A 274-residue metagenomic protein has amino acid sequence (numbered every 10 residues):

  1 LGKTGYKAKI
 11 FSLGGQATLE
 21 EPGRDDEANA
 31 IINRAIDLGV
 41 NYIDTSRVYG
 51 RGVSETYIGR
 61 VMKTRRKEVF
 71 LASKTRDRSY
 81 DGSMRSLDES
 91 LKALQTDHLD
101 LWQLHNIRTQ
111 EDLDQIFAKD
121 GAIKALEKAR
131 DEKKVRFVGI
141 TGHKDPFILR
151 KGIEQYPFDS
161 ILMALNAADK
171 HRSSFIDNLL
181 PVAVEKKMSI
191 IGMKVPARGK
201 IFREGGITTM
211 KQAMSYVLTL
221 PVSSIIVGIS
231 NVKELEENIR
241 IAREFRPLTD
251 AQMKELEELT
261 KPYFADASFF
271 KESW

Functional and structural regions predicted by a protein language model:
L1, L13, I43, I58 (+8 more regions): Conserved, mostly hydrophobic/aromatic
L1-V69: N-terminal binding-site loop/beta-alpha segment at the start of enzyme catalytic domains that lines or forms
S12-Q16, S46, A72-K74, W102-H105 (+4 more regions): A cross-family glycoside hydrolase active-site/sugar-binding cleft signature
G14-D26, A72-D81, D114-Q115, I201-I207: Active-site mouth loops of central-metabolism enzymes
R34, L38, Y57-R65, E89 (+7 more regions): Alpha-helical structural signal in soluble globular domains
I36, N41, S174-W274: Structured C-terminal cap/extension of enzyme domains
Y49, V53, T75-R78, H143-K144 (+1 more regions): Short beta->alpha linker loops
R78-A167, H171-S174, N178, V184-I191: Glycine/proline-rich, positively charged, aromatic-decorated active-site loop/lid region on the catalytic face
